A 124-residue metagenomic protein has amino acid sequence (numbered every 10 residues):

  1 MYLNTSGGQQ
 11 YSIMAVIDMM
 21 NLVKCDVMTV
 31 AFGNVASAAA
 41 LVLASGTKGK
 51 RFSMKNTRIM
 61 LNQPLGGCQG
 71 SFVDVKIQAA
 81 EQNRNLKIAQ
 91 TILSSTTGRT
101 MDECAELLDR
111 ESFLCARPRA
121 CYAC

Functional and structural regions predicted by a protein language model:
Y2-V16, M20-G66, L108, F113: Glycine-rich beta-to-alpha active-site loop
G67-C124: Charged, glycine-interspersed solvent-exposed loop segments at helix/strand-loop junctions that cap or gate access
